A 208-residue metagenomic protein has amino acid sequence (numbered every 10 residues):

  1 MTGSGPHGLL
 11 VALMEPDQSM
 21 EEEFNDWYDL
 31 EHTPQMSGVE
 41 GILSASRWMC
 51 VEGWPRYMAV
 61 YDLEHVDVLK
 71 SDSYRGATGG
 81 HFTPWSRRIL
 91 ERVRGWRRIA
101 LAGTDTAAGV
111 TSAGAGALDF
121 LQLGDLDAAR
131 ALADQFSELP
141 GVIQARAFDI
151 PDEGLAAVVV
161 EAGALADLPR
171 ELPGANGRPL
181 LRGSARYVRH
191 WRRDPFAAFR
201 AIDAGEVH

Functional and structural regions predicted by a protein language model:
M1-H208: Macromolecular interaction modules
